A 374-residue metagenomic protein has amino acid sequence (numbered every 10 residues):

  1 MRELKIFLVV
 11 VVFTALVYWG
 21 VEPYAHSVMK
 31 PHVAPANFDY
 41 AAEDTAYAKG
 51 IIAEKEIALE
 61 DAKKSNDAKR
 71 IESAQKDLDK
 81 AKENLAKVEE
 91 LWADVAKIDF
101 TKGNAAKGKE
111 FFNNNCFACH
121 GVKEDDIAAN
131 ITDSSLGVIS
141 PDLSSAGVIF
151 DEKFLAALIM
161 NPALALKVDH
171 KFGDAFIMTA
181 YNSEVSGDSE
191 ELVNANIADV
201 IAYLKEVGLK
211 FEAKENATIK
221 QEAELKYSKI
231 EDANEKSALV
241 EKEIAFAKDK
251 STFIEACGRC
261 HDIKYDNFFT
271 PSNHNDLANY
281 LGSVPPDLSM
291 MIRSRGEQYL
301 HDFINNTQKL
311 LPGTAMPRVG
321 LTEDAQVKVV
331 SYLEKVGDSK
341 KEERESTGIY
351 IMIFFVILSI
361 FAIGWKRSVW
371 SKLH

Functional and structural regions predicted by a protein language model:
M1-T14, A25, K107, F111-D188: Long, charged N-terminal interaction/targeting segments
R2-H26, K153-F154, A180-E215, Q298-L310 (+1 more regions): C-terminal capping alpha-helices of c-type cytochrome domains
E3, F7, A15-W19, E43 (+7 more regions): Electron-transfer interface patches adjacent to heme c in soluble/periplasmic c-type cytochromes and di-/multiheme
H26-A34, W370-H374: Perimembrane helix-loop junctions in membrane proteins
M29, K102-G103, K109-S140, N161-F172 (+4 more regions): Periplasmic/extracellular electron-transfer cofactor-ligation site, primarily the c-type cytochrome heme-c attachment
H32-D61, S65, K69-S73, D77-F112 (+3 more regions): Electrostatic cytochrome c docking/interface patches
A106-F117, E243, A247-G258, F268-F269 (+4 more regions): Sequence context surrounding c-type heme c attachment/ligation sites in exported
F111-F112, L158, V200-Y203, F253 (+1 more regions): Conserved hydrophobic/aromatic "anchor" residues that stabilize well-ordered secondary structure elements
